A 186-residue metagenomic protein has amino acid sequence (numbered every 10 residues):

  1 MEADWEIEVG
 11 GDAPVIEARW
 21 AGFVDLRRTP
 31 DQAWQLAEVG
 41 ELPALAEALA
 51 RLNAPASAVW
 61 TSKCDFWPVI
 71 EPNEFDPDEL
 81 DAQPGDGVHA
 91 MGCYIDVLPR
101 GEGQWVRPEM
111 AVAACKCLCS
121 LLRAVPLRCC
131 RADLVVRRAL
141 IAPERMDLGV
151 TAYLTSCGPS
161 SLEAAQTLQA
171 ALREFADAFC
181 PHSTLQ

Functional and structural regions predicted by a protein language model:
M1-V88: N-terminal low-complexity, intrinsically disordered segments
R19, A48-R51, A113-C117, T167 (+1 more regions): Charge-rich, solvent-exposed alpha-helical interaction surfaces
L42-L45, P108-A111, A165-L168: Short amphipathic alpha-helical segments that mediate assembly, nucleic-acid/protein binding, or membrane association
T61-F75, M91-A111: Short helix/strand-capping turn motifs
C64, C93, C115-C119, C129-C130 (+2 more regions): Generic recognition of cysteine residues
G85-E102, M146-A152: Short glycine-rich, basic-tinged beta-strand/loop micro-motifs
D96-P143: Short, internal acidic amphipathic alpha-helical interface segments that mediate docking to partner proteins
R123-Q186: Active-site or metal-binding loop neighborhoods of secreted/extracellular toxin and effector enzymes
